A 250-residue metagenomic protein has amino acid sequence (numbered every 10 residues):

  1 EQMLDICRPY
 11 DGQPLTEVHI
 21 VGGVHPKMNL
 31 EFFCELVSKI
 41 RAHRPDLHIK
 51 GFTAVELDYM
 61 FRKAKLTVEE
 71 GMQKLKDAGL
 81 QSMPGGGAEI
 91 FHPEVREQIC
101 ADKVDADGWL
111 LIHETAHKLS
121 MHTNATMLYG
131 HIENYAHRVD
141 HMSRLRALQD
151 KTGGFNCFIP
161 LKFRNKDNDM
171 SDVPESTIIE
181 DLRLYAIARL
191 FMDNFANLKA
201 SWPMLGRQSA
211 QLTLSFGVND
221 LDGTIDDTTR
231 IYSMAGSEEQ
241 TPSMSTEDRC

Functional and structural regions predicted by a protein language model:
E1-D140, R144-L148: Conserved Radical SAM active-site core
D5, D11, S143, Q149-C250: Auxiliary Fe-S-binding modules of radical SAM enzymes
